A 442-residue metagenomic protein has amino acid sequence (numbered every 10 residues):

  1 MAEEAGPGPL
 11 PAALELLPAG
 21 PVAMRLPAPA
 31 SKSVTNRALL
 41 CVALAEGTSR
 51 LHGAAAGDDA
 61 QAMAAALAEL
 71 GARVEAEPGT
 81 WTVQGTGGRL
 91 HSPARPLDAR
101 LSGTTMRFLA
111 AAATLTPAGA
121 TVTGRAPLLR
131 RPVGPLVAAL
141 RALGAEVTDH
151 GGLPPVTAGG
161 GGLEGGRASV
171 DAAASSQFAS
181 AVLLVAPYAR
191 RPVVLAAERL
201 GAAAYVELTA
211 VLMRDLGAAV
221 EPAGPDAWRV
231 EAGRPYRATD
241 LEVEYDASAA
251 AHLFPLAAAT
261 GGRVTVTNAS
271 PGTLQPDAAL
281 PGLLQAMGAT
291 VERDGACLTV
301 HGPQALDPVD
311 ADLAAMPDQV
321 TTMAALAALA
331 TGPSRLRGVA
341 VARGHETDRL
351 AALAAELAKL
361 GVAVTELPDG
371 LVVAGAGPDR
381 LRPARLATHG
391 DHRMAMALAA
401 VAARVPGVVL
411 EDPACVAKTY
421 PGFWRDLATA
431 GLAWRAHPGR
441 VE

Functional and structural regions predicted by a protein language model:
M1-E442: Short, structured segments at the rim of ligand-binding sites
